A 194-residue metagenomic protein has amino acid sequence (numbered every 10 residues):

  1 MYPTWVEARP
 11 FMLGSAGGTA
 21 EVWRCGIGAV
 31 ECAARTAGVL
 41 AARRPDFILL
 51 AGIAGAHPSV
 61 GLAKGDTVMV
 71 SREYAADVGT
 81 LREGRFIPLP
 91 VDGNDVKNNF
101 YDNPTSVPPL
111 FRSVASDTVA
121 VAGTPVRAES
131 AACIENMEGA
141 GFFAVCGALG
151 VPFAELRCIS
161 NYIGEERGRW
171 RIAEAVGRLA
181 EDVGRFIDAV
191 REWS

Functional and structural regions predicted by a protein language model:
M1-E7: Gly/serine-rich nucleotide phosphate-binding loop at the start of the catalytic core of nucleotide/ADP-ribose-handling
A8-S194: Glycine-rich phosphate- or other oxyanion-binding loops that anchor nucleotides, phosphorylated ligands
